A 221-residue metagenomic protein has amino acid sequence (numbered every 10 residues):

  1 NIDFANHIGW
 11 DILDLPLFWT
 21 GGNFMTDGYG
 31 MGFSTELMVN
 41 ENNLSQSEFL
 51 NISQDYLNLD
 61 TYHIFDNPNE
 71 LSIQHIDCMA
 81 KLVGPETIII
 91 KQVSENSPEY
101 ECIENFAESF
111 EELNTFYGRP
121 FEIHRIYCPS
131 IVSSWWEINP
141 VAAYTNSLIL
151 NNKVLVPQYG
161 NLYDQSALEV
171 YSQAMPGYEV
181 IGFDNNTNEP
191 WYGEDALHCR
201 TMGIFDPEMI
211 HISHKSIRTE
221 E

Functional and structural regions predicted by a protein language model:
N1-R218: The feature marks the mature, well-folded catalytic cores of soluble enzymes
